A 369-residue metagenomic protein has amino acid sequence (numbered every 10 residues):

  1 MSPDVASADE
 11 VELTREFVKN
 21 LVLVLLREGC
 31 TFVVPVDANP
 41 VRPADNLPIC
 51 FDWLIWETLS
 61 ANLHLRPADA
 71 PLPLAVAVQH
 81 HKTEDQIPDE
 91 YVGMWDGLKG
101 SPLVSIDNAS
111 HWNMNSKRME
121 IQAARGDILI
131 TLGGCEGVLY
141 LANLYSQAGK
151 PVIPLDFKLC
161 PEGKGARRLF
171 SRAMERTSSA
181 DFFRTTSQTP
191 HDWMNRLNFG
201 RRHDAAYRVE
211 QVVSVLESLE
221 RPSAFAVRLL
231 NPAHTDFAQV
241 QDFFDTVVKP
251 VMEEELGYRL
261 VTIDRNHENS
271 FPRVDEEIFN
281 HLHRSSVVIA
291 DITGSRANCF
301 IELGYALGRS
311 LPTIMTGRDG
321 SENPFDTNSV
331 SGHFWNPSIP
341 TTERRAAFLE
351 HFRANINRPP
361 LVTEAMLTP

Functional and structural regions predicted by a protein language model:
M1, P35, A226-L229, T316: Short hydrophobic segments within beta-strands
P3-G200, E254-S285, A290-D291, R309 (+1 more regions): Acidic/glycine-enriched connector segments
A8-R15, A233-D245: Glycine- and acidic-residue-enriched helix-capping/strand-helix junction motifs
L139-A142, K164, D236, C299-I301 (+2 more regions): Short glycine-/acidic-enriched loop or helix-start segments at secondary-structure transitions that form or flank
S179-R221, V330-P369: C-terminal interaction surface of TIR/SEFIR-family domains
S218-F225, L230, T235: A short, charged/proline- and glycine-enriched loop that marks the coil->beta-strand transition at the N-terminal
P250-P369: Catalytic core segments in nucleotide and nucleic-acid processing enzymes
